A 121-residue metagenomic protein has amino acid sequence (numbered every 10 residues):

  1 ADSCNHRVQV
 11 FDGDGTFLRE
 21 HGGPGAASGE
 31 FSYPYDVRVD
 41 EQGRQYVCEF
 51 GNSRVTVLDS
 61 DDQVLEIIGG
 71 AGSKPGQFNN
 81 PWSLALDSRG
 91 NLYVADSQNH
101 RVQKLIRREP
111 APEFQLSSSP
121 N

Functional and structural regions predicted by a protein language model:
A1-P120: Eukaryotic scaffold repeat domains enriched in small/polar residues
